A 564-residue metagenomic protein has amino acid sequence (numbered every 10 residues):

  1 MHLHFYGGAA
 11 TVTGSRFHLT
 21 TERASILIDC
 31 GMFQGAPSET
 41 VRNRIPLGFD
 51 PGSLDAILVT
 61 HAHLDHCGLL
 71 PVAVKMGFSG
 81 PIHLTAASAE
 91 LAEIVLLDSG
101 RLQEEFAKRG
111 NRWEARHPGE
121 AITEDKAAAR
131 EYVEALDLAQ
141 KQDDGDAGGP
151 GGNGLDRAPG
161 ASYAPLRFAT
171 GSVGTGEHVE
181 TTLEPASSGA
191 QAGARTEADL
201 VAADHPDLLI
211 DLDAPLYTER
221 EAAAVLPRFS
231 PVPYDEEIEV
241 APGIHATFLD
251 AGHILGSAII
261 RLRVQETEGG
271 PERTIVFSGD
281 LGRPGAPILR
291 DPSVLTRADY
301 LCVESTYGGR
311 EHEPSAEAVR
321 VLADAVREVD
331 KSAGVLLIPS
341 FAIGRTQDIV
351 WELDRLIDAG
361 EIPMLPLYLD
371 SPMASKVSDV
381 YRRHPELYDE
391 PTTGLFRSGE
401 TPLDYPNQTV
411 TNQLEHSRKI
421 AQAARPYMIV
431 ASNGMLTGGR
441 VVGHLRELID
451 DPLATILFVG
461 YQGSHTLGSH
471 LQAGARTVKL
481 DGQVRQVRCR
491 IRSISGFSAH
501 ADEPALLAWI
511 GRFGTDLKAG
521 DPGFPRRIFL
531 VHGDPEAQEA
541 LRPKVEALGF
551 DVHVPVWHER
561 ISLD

Functional and structural regions predicted by a protein language model:
M1-T11, S15-L58, V74-D348, D354-E361: His/Asp/Glu-rich metal-coordinating catalytic cores of metallo-dependent phosphodiesterases/hydrolases acting on
V12-T13, Q34-A36, H66, E90-L91 (+10 more regions): Flexible loop/turn segments at secondary-structure boundaries
T60-H66, H253, V531-H532: Histidine-centered divalent metal-coordination motifs
I244-F248, V380-Y388, L506-W509, D564: Short, surface-exposed amphipathic charged segments that create phosphate/polyanion-binding patches used for binding
L255, I259, G282-D370, T455-G460 (+1 more regions): Cap/insert and terminal regions of metallo-dependent hydrolase folds
A323-S469, K479, P522, E539: Hard-cation-handling environments
V552-R560, D564: A short glycine-rich beta-strand->turn/loop micro-motif centered on a GG-aromatic cluster
